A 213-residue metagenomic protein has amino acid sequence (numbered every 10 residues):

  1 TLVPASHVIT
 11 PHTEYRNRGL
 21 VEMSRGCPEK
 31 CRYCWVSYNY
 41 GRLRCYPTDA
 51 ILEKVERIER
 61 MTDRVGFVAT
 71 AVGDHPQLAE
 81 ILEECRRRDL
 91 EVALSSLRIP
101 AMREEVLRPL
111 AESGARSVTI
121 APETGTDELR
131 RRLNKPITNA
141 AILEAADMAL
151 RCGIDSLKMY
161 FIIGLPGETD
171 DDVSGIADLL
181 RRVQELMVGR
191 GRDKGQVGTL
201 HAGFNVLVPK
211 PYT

Functional and structural regions predicted by a protein language model:
T1, P211-T213: Short, intrinsically disordered, charge-balanced linker/junction segments flanking boundaries in proteins
T1-D49: Acidic, low-complexity intrinsically disordered segments
I9, E22, Y40-R42, E104 (+2 more regions): Residue-level detector of solvent-exposed, low-hydrophobicity positions
K30-Y33, L43-R44, P76, E128-L129 (+1 more regions): Short helix/loop capping segments that flank catalytic or ligand/cofactor-binding pockets
L52-F204, P209: Conserved SAM/AdoMet-binding glycine-rich loop
